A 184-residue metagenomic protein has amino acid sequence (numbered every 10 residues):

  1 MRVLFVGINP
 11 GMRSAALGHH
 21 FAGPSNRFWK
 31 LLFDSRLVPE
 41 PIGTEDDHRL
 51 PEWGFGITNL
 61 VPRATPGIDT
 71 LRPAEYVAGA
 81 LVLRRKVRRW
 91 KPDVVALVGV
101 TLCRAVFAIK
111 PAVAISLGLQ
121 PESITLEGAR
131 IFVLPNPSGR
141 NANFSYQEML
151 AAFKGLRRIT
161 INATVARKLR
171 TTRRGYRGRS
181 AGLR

Functional and structural regions predicted by a protein language model:
R2-I8: Short, hydrophobic/glycine-enriched beta-strand segments
V3, F55, A129-R130: Structural motif
V6, V98-G99, N136: Short His-Asn-centered micro-motif
N9-M12, V61-A64, P135-S138: Short, histidine-centered active-site or binding-site loop motifs used for metal coordination, general acid-base
M12-A15, P66-G67, C103-F107, R140-N143: Short catalytic/ligand-binding loop motif for oxyanion handling, primarily in non-cytosolic enzymes, centered on
S14-E75: Short, surface-exposed acidic-centric catalytic microdomains
P24, L31, G67-L83, P111-R184: C-terminal capping/extension of enzyme domains
E52-P111: Internal catalytic-core helix/loop-beta-alpha segment that presents or stabilizes conserved functional determinants
